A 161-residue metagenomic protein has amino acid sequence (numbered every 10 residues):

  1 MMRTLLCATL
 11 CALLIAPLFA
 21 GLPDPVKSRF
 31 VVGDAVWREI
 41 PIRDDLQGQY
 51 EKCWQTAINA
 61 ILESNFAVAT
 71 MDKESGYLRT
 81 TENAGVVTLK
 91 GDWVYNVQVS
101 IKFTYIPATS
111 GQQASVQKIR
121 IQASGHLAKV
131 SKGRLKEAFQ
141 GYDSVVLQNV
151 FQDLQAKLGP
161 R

Functional and structural regions predicted by a protein language model:
M1-L5: Positively charged n-region of N-terminal signal peptides that target proteins for export
C7-P17: Bacterial N-terminal signal peptides
G21-R161: Ser/Thr-rich, low-complexity intrinsically disordered terminal regions
